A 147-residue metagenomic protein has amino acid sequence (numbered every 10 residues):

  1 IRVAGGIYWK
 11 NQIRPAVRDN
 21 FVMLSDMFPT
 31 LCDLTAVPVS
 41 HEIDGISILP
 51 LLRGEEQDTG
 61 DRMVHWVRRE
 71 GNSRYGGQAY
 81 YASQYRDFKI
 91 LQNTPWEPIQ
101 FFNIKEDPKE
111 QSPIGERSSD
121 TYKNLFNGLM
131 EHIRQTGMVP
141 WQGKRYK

Functional and structural regions predicted by a protein language model:
R2-V3: Catalytic cores of eukaryotic secretory-pathway lumenal/extracellular enzymes that build and remodel glycoconjugates
Y8, Q12-R14, N20, S25-I104 (+2 more regions): C-terminal cap/loop subdomain of S1 sulfatases and analogous C-terminal strand-loop tails that border
R14-V17, Q111-P113: A generic structural signal for short coil/turn motifs at secondary-structure boundaries
F28, Q111, L129: Generic structural marker for isolated residues within well-ordered, non-membrane alpha-helices of soluble domains
D107: Intrinsically disordered, low-complexity polar regions and short flexible loop motifs
S112-D120: Active-site-proximal N-terminal segment of extracellular/periplasmic enzymes that hydrolyze or transfer
T121-L125: Short amphipathic alpha-helical coupling segments at ligand-binding clamshell hinges and other catalytic/signaling
